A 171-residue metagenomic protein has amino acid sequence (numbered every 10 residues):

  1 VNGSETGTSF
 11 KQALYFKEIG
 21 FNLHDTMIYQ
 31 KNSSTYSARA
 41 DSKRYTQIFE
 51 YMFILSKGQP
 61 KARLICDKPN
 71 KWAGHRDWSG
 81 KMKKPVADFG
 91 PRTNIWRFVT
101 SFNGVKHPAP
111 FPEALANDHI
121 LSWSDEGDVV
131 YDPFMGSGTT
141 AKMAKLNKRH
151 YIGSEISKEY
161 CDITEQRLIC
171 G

Functional and structural regions predicted by a protein language model:
V1-I163, L168-C170: Core catalytic lobe of class I
